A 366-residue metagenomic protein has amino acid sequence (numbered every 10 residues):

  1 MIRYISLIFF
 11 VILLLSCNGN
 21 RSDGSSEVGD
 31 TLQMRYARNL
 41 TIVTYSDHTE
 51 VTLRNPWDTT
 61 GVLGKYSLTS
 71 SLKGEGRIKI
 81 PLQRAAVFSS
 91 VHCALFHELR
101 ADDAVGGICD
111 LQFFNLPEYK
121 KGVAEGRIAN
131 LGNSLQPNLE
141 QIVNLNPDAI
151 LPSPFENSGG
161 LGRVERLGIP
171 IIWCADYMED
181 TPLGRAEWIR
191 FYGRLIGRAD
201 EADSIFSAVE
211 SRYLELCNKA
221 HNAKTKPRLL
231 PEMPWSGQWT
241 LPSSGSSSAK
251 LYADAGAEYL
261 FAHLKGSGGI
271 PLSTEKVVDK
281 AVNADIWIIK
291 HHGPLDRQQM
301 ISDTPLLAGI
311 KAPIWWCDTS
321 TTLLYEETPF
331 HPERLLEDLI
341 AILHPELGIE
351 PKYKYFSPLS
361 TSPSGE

Functional and structural regions predicted by a protein language model:
M1-G24, L339: Bacterial Sec-dependent N-terminal signal peptides
C17-C93, E201-L230, I342, L347-E366: Bacterial Sec-exported substrate-binding components of ABC uptake systems
T49-T52, W57-S67, G74-V143, A149-E156: A short, structured surface patch at a secondary-structure boundary
E75, I80-R84, L95, R127-N133 (+6 more regions): Second-shell loop/turn segments in exported
H92, I108-P117, G159-L161, A175-R190 (+1 more regions): Extracytoplasmic ligand-binding site segments that recognize negatively charged/polar headgroups
G132-P137, P154-S158, E179-A186, D200-S207 (+3 more regions): Soluble non-cytosolic domains of exported or imported proteins
E179-S207, L214, I286-E366: Structured C-terminal subdomain patch of bacterial secreted/periplasmic proteins
S211-Q299: Flexible, glycine-rich surface segments
